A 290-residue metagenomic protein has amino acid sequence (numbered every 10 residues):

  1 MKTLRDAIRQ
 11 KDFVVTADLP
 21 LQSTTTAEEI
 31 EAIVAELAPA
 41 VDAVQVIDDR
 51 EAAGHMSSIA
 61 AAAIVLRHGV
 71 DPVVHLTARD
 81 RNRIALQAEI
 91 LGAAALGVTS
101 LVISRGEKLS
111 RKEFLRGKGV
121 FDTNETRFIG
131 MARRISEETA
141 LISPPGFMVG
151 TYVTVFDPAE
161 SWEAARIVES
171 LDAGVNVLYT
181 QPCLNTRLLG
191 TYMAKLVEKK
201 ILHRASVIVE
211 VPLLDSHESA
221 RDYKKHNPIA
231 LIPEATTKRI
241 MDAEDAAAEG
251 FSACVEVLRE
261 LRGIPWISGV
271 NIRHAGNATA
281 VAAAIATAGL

Functional and structural regions predicted by a protein language model:
M1-A43: Conserved N-terminal beta1-alpha1 strand-loop-helix module at the mouth
K2-A7, T26-E28, A52-I64, N82-A88 (+5 more regions): Active-site-adjacent beta->alpha loops and helix N-cap segments on the catalytic face of soluble alpha/beta enzymes
F13-E28, P72-I84, F147-W162, R239-S252: Active-site mouth loops of central-metabolism enzymes
V15-L19, D42-V46, P72-L76, L101-I103 (+5 more regions): Hydrophobic faces of well-ordered beta-strands that scaffold small-molecule active sites in alpha/beta enzyme cores
L19-Q22, I47-E51, T77-R79, G106-K108 (+5 more regions): Active-site beta-loop-alpha junctions enriched in small/polar residues
P39, H68, L96, A173 (+1 more regions): Structural motif
A78-L96: Glycine-rich anion/phosphate-binding loops
G106, G119-I142, Y152-D157, K200-V257 (+2 more regions): Active-site pocket-lining/capping segments in soluble small-molecule metabolic enzymes
